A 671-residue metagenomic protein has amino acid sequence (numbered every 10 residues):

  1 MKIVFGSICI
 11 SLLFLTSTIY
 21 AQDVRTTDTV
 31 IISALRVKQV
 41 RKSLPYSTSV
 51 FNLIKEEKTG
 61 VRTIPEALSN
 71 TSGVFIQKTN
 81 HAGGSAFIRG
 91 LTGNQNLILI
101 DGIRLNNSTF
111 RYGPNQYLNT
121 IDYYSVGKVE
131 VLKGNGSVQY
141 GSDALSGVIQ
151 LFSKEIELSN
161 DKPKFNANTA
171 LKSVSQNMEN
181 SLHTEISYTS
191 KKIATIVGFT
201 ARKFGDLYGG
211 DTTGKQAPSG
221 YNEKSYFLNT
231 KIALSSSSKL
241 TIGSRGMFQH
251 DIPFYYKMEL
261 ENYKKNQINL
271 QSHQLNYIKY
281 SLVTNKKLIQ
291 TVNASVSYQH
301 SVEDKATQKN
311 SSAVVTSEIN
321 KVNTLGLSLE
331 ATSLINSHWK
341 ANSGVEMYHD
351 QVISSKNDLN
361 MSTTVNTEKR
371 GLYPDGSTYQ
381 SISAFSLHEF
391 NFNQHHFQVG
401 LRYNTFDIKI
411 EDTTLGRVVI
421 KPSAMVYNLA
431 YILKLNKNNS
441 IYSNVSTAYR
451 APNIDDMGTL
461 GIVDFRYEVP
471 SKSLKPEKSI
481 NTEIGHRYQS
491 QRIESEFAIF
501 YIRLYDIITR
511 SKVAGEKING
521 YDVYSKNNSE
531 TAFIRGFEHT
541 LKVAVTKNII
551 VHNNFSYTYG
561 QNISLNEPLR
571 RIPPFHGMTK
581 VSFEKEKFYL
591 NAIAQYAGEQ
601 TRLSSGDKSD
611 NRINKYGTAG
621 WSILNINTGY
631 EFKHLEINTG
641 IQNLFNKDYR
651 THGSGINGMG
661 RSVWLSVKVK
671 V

Functional and structural regions predicted by a protein language model:
T29-E57, S85: N-terminal periplasmic "start-of-domain" segments of outer-membrane beta-barrel proteins
I64-A67, G84-F87, N96-L99, Q116-N119 (+4 more regions): N-terminal periplasmic accessory domains that precede and gate Gram-negative outer-membrane beta-barrel machines
L105-K133: Short acidic/polar hinge/loop motifs at secondary-structure boundaries that mediate gating or recognition
S173-K203, G214-D251, L270-V283, I335-S337: Transmembrane beta-barrel wall of Gram-negative outer-membrane proteins
D206-L207, A217-Y221, S237-Q290, Y298-V322: Flexible loop and strand-edge segments within Gram-negative outer membrane beta-barrel domains
F248-I252, Y256-K257, E261, H300-D304 (+9 more regions): Surface-exposed extracellular loop regions of Gram-negative outer-membrane beta-barrel proteins, predominantly
T316-A331, Y379-S383, S471-K475, N481 (+1 more regions): Outer membrane beta-barrel strand-and-loop segments of large Gram-negative receptors, especially TonB-dependent
S337, N391-Q394, F406, F500-R503 (+4 more regions): Gram-negative outer-membrane beta-barrel transporters
